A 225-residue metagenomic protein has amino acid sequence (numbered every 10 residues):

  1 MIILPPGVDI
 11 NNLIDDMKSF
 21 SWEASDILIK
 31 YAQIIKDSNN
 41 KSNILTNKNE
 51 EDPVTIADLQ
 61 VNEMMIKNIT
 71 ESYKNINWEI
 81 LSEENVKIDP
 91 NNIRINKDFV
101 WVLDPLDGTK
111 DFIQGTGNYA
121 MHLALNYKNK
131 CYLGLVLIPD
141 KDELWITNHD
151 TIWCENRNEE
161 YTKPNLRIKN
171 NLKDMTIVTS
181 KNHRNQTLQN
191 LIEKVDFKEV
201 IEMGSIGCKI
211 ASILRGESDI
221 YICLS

Functional and structural regions predicted by a protein language model:
M1-L106, N190-K194: N-terminal subdomain of lithium-sensitive/metallo-dependent phosphomonoesterases centered on the IMPase/IPPase/PAP
A24, L28, D58, I69 (+5 more regions): Residue-level signal for inorganic ion chemistry
K87, T151, E159, R184 (+1 more regions): Residue-level detector of flexible, active-site-proximal loop/helix-junction positions within diverse enzyme catalytic
N91-N92, F112-I113, L188-Q189, S212: Short glycine-/acidic-enriched loop or helix-start segments at secondary-structure transitions that form or flank
R94-R157: DPxDG-like acidic metal-binding loop motif
L123, T162-K163: Active-site glycine-rich loop that binds ribose-phosphate moieties when present
L166-S225: An extended, acidic
